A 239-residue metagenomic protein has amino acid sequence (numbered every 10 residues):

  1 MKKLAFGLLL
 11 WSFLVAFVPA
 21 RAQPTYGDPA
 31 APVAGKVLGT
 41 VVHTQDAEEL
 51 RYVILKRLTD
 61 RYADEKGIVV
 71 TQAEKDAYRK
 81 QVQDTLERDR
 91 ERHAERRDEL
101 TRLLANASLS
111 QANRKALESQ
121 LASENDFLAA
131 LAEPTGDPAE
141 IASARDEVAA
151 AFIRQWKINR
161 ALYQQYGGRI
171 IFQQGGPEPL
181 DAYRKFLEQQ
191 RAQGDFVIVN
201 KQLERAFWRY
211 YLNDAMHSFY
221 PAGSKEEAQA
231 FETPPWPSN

Functional and structural regions predicted by a protein language model:
M1-L4: Positively charged n-region of N-terminal signal peptides that target proteins for export
G7-A16: Bacterial N-terminal signal peptides
W11, T59, A63-D64, I68 (+9 more regions): Generic marker of "main functional regions" within proteins
R21-A149: N-terminal targeting/tethering segments
P24-D28, V37-A47, A112, A116-Q120 (+1 more regions): PPIase-associated folding chaperone regions across multiple families
